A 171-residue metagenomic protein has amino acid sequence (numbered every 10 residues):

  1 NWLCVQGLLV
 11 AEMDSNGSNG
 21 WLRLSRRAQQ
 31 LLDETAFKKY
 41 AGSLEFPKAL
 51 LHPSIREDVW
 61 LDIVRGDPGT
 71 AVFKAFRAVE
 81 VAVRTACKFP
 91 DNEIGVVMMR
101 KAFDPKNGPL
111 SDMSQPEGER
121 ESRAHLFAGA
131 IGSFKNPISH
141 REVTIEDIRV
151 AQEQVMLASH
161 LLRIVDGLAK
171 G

Functional and structural regions predicted by a protein language model:
W2-Q6, K74-R77, V81, H160: Short, hydrophobic/amphipathic alpha-helical patches that form generic packing surfaces within helical domains
W2-V5, A124-V143: Histidine-centered, metal-coordinating catalytic motifs and their short helical/loop contexts
C4-N16: A short, conserved structural fragment
L9, H52-R56, F134-S139: Glycine-rich, often proline-containing surface loops adjacent to acidic residues and nearby aromatics that form
M13-A130, T144-R149, G167-G171: Amphipathic alpha-helical interface elements
A151-L168: Structured adenosyl-cofactor binding patch, chiefly the S-adenosyl-L-methionine
